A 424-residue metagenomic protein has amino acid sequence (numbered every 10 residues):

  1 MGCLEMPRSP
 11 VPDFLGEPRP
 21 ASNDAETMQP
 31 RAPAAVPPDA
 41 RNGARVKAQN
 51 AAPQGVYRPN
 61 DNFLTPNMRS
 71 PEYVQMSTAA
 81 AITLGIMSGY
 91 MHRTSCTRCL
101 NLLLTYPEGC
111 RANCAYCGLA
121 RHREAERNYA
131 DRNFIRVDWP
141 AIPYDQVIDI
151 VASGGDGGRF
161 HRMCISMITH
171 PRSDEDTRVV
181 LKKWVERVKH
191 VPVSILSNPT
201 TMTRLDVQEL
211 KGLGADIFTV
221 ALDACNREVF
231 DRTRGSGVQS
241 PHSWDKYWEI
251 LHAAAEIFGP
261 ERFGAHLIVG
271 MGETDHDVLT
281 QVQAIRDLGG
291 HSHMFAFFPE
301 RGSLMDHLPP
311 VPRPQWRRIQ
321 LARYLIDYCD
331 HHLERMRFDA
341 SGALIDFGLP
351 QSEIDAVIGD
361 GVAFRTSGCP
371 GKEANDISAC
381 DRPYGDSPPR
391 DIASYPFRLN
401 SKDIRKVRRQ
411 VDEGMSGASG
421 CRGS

Functional and structural regions predicted by a protein language model:
G2-R98, L279-S424: Auxiliary Fe-S-binding modules of radical SAM enzymes
Y73-Q75, A79-E124, G155, R162-I165: N-terminal pre-triad scaffold of radical SAM enzymes
H122-D176, K189-D206, L210-W248, H291-H293: Core AdoMet radical
G154, W184, L210, A254 (+1 more regions): Generic structural signal for hydrophobic
R162-M167, R262-L267, A296: Short beta-strands and strand-loop turn motifs
T177-V193, H242-P260, R313-D330: Alpha-helix-loop-beta-strand connector modules within alpha/beta enzyme cores
L196, T200, S236-G237, I250-H276 (+2 more regions): Conserved strand-turn element in the central/C-terminal portion of the radical SAM core barrel that lines
T203-L210, M271-D287: Catalytic cores of alpha/beta
